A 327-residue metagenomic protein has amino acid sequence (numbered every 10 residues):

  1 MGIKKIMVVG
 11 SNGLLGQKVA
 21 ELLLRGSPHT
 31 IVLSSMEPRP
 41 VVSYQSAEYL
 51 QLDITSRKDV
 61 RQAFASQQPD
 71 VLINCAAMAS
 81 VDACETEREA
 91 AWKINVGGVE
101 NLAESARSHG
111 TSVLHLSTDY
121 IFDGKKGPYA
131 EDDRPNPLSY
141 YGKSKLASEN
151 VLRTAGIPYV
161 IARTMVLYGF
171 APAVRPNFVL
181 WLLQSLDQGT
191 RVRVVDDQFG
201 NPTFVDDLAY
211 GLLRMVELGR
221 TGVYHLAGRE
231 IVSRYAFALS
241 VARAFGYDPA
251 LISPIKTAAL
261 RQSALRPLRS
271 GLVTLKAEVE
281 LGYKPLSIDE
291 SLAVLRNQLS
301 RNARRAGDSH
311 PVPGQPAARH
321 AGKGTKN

Functional and structural regions predicted by a protein language model:
K4-G26: N-terminal Rossmann NAD(P)H-binding glycine-rich loop of SDR-like oxidoreductase domains
E48-I94, S309: NAD(P)H-binding glycine-rich loop region in Rossmannoid oxidoreductase-like domains and their noncatalytic homologs
M78-T86, L116-S139: Active-site "gating" loop of Rossmann-like NAD(P)-dependent oxidoreductase/epimerase domains
T86-L114: NAD(P)-cofactor binding segment of oxidoreductase domains
N150-G200, D207: NAD(P)-dependent short-chain dehydrogenase/reductase
V194-F199, Y224-V232, E280: Glycine-rich Rossmann NAD(P)(H)-binding loop
G211, L218-S263, L268-R269, A303-D308: Mid/C-terminal beta-alpha module of Rossmann-like enzyme folds, strongest in SDR-family dehydrogenases/epimerases
I288-N327: Amphipathic terminal alpha-helices
